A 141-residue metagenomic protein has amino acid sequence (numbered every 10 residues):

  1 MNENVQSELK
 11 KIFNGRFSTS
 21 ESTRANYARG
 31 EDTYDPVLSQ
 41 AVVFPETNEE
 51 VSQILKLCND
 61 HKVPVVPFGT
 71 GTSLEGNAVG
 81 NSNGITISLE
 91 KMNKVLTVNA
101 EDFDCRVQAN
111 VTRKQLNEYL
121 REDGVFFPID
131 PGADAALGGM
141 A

Functional and structural regions predicted by a protein language model:
M1-E31, D60-P64: N-terminal accessory segments
L9, Y34-V65, N83, L89-P131: N-terminal glycine-rich flavin-associated loop
A25-N26, L74-G76: Short, small-residue-enriched loops and turns at beta-alpha junctions that line or gate enzyme active sites
F68: Conserved PLP-anchoring active-site segment centered on the Schiff-base-forming lysine
E75-A78, I85-L89: Short, acidic (Asp/Glu-rich) active-site segment that either coordinates a divalent metal cofactor
G76-N81, N117-Y119, M140-A141: Short acidic, glycine/serine/threonine-rich loops at helix termini
D134-G138: Beta-rich nucleic-acid/ligand-interaction surfaces
